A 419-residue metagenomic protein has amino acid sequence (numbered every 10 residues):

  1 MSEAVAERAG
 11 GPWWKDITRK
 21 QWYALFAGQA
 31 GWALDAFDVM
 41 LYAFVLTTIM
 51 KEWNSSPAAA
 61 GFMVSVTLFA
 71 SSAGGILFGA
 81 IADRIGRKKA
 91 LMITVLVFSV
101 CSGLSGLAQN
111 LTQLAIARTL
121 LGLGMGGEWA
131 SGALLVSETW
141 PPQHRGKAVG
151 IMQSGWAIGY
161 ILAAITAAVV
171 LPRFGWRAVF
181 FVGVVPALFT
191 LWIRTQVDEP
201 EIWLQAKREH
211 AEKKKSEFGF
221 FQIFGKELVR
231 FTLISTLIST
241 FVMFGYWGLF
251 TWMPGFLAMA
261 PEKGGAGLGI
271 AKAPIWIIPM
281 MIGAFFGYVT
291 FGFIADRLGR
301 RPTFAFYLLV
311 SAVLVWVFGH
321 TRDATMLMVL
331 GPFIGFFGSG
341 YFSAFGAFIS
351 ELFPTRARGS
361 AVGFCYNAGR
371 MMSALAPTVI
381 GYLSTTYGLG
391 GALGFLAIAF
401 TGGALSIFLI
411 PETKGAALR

Functional and structural regions predicted by a protein language model:
M1-F37: Cytosolic juxtamembrane N-terminal segment immediately preceding the first transmembrane helix of multi-pass
A43, E227-F285: Extracytoplasmic gate region of multi-pass secondary transporters
I49-M50, I81-A82, T166-P172, L257-A258 (+2 more regions): Interfacial helix-cap and linker-helix signal at transmembrane-aqueous boundaries of multi-pass secondary transporters
N54, G86, L107-Q113, P141 (+2 more regions): Helix-breaking motifs and short loop linkers at transmembrane-helix boundaries and internal kinks in secondary membrane
A73-Q109, L298: Conserved MFS/SLC helix-loop-helix module at the cytosolic interface between two early adjacent transmembrane helices
A117-S154: Cytoplasmic helix-loop-helix junction between adjacent transmembrane helices in 12-TM secondary transporters
M152-T195: Helix-loop-helix hairpin linking two adjacent transmembrane segments in secondary transporters
F293-F345: C-terminal transmembrane helical hairpin of 12-TM major facilitator-type secondary transporters
